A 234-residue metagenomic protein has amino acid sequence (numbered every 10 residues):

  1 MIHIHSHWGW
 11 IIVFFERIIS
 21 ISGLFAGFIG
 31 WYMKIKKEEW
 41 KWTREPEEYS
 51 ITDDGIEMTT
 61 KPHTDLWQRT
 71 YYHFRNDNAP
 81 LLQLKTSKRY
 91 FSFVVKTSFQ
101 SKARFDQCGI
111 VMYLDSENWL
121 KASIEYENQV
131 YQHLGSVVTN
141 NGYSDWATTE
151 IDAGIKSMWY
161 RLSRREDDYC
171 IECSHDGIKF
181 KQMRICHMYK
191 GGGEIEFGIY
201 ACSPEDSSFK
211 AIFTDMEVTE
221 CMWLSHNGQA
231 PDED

Functional and structural regions predicted by a protein language model:
H3-H7: Intrinsic-disorder-associated, low-complexity terminal segments enriched in Asp/Asn/His/Tyr and depleted of Lys/Arg
W8-W10, W31: Tryptophan (W) side chains
E16-G27: Single-pass alpha-helical transmembrane signal-anchor segments in small membrane proteins across taxa
F28-D234: Extracellular glycan-recognition regions
